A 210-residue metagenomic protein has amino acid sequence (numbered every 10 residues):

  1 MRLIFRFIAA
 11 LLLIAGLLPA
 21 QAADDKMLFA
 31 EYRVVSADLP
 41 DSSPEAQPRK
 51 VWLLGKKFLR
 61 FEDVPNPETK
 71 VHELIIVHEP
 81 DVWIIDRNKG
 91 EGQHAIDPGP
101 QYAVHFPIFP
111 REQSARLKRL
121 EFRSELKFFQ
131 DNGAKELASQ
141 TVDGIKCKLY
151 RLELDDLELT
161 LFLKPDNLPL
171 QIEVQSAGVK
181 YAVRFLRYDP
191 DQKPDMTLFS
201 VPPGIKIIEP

Functional and structural regions predicted by a protein language model:
M1-R6: Positively charged n-region of N-terminal signal peptides that target proteins for export
F7-G16: Bacterial N-terminal signal peptides
Q21-K26, V35-S36, R87-K89, D131-K148 (+2 more regions): Non-transmembrane domains of secretory- and envelope-associated proteins
A23-P44, F58-E62: A short, Trp-centered hydrophobic/proline-enriched beta-strand micro-motif
S43-A46, T69, A134, D155: Residues that act as N-cap/strand-start positions at coil-to-secondary-structure junctions
W52-R116, L159, L170-L186: An acidic-aromatic
A95-L137, T197-I208: Solvent-exposed helix/loop surface patches that form functional interfaces
